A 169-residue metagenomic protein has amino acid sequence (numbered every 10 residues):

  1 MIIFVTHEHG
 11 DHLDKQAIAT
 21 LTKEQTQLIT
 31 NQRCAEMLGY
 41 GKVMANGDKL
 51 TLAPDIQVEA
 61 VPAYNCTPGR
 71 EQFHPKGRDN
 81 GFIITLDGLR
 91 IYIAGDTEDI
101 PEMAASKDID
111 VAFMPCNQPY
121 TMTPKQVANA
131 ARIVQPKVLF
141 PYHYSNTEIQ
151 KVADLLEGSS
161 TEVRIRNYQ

Functional and structural regions predicted by a protein language model:
M1-E36, D108-F113: Active-site metal-binding motif and surrounding structural segment of the metallo-beta-lactamase
I3, E24-Q32, K42-M44, Y92-G95 (+1 more regions): Short, hydrophobic beta-strand segments that form beta-sheet elements in well-ordered domains
F4-V5, E59, A63, M114 (+1 more regions): Redox-cofactor binding/interface segments in oxidoreductases and associated redox assembly factors
H9-L13, A35-L38, D48-T51, C66-P68 (+3 more regions): Active-site environment of divalent metal-dependent phosphoester hydrolases
Q16-L21, E102-A105, Q126-A130, K151-V152: A short acidic, amphipathic alpha-helical/loop segment
G39-L52, K76, A128, R132-Q169: Binuclear metal-ion centers of metallo-dependent hydrolases, dominated by the metallo-beta-lactamase
G41-K107, M122, R166-Q169: Core dinuclear metal-dependent hydrolase active-site scaffold
I109-M114, Q118-P141: Proline-aspartate-enriched helix->loop->beta-strand connector
